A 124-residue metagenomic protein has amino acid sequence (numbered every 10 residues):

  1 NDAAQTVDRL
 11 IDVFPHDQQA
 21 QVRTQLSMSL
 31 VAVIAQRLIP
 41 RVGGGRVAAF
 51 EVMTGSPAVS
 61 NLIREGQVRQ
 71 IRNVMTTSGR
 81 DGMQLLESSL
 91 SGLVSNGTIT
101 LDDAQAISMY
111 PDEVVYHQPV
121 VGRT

Functional and structural regions predicted by a protein language model:
N1-T124: Short, flexible helix-loop junctions that flank or precede catalytic/ligand sites
